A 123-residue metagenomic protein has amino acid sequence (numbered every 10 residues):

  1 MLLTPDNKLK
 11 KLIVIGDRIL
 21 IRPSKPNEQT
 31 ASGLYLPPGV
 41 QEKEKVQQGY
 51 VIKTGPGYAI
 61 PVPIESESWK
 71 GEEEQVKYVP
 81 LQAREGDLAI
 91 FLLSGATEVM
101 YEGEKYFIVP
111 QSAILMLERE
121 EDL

Functional and structural regions predicted by a protein language model:
M1-L123: Compact, glycine-rich, soluble single-domain proteins
